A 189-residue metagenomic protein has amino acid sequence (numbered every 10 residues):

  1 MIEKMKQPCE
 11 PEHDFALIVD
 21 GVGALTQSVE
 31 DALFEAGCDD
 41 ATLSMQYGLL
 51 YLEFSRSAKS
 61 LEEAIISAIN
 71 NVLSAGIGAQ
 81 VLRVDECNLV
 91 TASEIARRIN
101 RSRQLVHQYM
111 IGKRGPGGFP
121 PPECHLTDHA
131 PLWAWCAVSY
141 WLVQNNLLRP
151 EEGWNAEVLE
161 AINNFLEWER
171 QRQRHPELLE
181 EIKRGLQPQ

Functional and structural regions predicted by a protein language model:
E3-G21: Short glycine-/aliphatic-rich beta-strand segments at the starts of folded cytosolic domains
G23-E30, S60-I65: Short, conserved charged micro-motifs
L25-L49: A short, structured beta-strand/loop element
D40-Q46, V72-N88: Conserved short beta-strand edge segments in small beta-sheet-based binding/regulatory domains
Y47-K59: A short, exposed loop/beta-hairpin motif centered on an aromatic-Gly-Thr core
D85-I111: Polyanion-binding surface elements
R101-P131: Major-groove DNA-recognition helix of helix-turn-helix-type DNA-binding domains
W135-L186: A short, Lys/Arg-enriched interface patch at domain edges and termini
